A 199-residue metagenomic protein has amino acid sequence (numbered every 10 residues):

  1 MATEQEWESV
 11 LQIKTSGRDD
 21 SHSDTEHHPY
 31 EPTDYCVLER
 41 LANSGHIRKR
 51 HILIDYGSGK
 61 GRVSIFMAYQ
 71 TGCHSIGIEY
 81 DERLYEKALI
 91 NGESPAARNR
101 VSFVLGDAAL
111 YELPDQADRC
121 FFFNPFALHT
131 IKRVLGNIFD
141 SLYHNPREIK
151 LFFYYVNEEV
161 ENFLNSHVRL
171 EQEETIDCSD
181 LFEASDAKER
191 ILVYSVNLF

Functional and structural regions predicted by a protein language model:
M1-R48: S-adenosyl-L-methionine
R50-G59: Conserved class I S-adenosyl-L-methionine
G61-I65: Glycine-rich SAM-binding Motif I of class I
H74-E79: Conserved SAM-binding motif I beta-strand of class I
A88-L89: Conserved SAM-binding loop
R98-G106: Conserved SAM-binding strand-loop segment of SAM-dependent methyltransferases
R119-I131: A short SAM/SAH-binding and catalytic strip from SAM-dependent methyltransferases
H129-E189: C-terminal substrate-binding/active-site "lid" region of AdoMet-derived donor-dependent transferases
